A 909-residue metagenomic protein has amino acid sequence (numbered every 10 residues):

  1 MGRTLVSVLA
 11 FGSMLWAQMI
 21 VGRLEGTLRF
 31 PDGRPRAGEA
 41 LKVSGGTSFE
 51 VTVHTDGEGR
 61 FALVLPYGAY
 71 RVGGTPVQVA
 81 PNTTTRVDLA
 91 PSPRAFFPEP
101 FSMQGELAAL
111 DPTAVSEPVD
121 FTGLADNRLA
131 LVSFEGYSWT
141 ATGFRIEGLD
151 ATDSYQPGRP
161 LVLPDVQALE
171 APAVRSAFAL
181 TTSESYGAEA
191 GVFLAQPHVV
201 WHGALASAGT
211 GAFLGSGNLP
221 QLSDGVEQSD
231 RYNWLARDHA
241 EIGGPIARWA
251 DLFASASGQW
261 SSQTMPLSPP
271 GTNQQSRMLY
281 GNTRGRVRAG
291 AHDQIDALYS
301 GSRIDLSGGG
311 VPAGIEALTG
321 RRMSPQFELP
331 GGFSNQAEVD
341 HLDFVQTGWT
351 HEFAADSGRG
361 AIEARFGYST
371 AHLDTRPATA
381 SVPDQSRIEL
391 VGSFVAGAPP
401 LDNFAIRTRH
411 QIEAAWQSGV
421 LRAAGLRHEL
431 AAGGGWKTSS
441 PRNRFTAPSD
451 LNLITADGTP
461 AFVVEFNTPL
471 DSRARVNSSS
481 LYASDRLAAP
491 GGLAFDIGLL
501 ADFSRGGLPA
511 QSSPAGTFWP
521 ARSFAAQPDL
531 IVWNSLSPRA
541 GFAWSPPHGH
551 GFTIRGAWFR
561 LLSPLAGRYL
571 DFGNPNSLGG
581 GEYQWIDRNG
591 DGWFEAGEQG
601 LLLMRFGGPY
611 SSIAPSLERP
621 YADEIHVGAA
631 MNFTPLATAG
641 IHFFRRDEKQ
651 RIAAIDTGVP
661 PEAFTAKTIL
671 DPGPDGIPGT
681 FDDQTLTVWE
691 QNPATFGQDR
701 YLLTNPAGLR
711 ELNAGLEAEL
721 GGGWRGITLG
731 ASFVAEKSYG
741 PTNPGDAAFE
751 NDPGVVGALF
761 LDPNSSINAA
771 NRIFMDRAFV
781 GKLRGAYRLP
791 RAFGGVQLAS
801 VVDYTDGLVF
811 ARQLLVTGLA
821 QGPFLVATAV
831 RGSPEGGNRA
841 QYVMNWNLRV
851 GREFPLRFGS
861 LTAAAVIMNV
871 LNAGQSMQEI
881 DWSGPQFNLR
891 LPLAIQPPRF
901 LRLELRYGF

Functional and structural regions predicted by a protein language model:
G46-R60, V64: Short, acidic Ser/Thr/Gly-rich low-complexity loop/linker segments typical of extracellular and cell-surface proteins
D56-E58, V77-Q196, G215, L222-E227 (+2 more regions): Periplasmic N-terminal accessory/gating domains of Gram-negative outer-membrane beta-barrel systems
H202, S229-G310, A337-E363, G367 (+2 more regions): Transmembrane beta-barrel wall of Gram-negative outer-membrane proteins
R288-I295, Y299-R321, A361-F394, G433-D457 (+5 more regions): A surface-exposed, glycine/aromatic-enriched loop/edge motif typical of exported proteins
M323, A510-S537, G541-T704, L709 (+3 more regions): Solvent-exposed loop/turn elements at secondary-structure boundaries
V391-P399, G425-G549, F749-N751: Signature of Gram-negative outer-membrane beta-barrel scaffolds
S504, G640-R812, R906: Gram-negative outer-membrane beta-barrel transporters
L636, K649-Q650, A654-T657, I727 (+4 more regions): C-terminal beta-signal and adjacent terminal beta-strands/loops of Gram-negative outer-membrane beta-barrel proteins
